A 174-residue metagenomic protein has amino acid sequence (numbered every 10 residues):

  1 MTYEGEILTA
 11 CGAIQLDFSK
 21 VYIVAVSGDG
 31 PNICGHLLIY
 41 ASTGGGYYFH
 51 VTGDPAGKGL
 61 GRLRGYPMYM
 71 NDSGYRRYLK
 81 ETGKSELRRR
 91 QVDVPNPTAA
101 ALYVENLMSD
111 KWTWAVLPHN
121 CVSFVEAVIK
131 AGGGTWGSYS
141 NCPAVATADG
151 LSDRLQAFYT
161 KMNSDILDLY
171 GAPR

Functional and structural regions predicted by a protein language model:
T2-E86: Glycine-rich catalytic cores of cysteine/serine-nucleophile enzymes that process amide/ester linkages in cell-envelope
Y3, A99-R174: Activation targets extended, charge/polar-rich intrinsically disordered C-terminal tails
S27-G28, S85-D93, L107-V116: Second-shell loop/turn segments in exported
L63, L87-R89, D153, P173: Short, intrinsically disordered low-complexity segments
D93-A99: Acidic catalytic patch
